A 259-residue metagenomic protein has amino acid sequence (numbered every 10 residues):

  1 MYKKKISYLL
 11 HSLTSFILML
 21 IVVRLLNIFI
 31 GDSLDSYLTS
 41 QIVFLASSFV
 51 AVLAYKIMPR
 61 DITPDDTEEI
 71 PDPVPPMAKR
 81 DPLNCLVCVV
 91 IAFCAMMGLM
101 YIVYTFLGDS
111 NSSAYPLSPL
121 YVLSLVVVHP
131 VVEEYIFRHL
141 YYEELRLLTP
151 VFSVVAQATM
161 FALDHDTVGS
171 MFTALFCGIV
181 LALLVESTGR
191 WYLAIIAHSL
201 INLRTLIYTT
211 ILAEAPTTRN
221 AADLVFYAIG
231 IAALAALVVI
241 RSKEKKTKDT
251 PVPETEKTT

Functional and structural regions predicted by a protein language model:
L9-L13, P82-V87, P119, L123 (+3 more regions): Hydrophobic alpha-helical transmembrane segments
L9-R60, A222-A228: Alpha-helical transmembrane segments in multi-pass membrane proteins
L20-I28, S170-A228: Functionally important transmembrane alpha-helices
I30-T39, P64-Y135, H139-L147: Juxtamembrane helix-loop-helix connectors linking adjacent transmembrane helices in multi-pass membrane enzymes
Q41-V50, P119, L123, V132 (+3 more regions): Membrane-embedded alpha-helical segments of multi-pass membrane proteins, especially the transmembrane helices
L99-F106, L200-T259: C-terminal membrane module of polytopic membrane proteins
V132-A156, L183-R190: Membrane-interface helix/loop boundary segments of multi-pass membrane proteins
T149-H165, S199: Small-polar-interrupted transmembrane alpha-helices in polytopic inner-membrane proteins
